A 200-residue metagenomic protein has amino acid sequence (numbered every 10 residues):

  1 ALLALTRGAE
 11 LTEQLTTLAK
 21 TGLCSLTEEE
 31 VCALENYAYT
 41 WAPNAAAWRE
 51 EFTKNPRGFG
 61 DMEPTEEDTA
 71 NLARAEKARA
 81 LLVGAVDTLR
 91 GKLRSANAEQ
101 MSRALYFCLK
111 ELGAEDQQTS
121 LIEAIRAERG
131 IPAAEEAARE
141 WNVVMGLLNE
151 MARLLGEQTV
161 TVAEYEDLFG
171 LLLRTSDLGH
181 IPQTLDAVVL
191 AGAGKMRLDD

Functional and structural regions predicted by a protein language model:
A1-D200: Polyanion-engaging groove/track-forming segments
